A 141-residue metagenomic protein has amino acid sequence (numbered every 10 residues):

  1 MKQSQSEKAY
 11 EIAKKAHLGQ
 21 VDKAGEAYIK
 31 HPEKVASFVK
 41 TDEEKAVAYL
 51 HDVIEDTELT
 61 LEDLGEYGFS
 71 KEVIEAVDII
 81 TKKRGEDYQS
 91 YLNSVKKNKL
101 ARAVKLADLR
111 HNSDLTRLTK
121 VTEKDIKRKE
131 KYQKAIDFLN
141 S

Functional and structural regions predicted by a protein language model:
M1-S141: Active-site helical microenvironments for divalent-metal-assisted chemistry
